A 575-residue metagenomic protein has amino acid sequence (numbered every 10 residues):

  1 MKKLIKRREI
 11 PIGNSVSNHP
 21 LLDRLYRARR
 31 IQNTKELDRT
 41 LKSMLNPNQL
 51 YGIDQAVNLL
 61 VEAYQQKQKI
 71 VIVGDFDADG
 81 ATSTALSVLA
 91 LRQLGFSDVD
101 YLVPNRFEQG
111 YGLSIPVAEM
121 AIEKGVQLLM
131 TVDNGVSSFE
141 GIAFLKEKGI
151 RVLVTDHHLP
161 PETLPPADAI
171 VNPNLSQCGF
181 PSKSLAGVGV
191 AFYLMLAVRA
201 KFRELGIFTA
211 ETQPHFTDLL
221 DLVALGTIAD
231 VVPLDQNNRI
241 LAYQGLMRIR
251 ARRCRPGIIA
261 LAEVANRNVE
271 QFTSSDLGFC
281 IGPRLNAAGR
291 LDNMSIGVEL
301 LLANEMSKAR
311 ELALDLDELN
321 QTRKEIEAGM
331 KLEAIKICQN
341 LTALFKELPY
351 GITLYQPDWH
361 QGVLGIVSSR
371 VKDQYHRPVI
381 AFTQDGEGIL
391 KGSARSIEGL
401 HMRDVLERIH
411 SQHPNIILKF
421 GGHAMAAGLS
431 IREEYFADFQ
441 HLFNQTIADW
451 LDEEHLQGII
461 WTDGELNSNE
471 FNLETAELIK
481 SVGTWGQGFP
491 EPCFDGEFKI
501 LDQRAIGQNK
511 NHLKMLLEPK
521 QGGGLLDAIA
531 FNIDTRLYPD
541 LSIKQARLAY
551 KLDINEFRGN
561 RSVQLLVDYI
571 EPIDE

Functional and structural regions predicted by a protein language model:
M1-K2, S481: Catalytic domains of riboflavin
K2, R7-L128, K148-G149, P166 (+4 more regions): Hydrophobic helix-and-loop "lid/oligomerization" segment in the mid-to-C-terminal part of catalytic domains
Q66, K308-L314, E318-T353, E387 (+1 more regions): Mid-to-C-terminal polyanion-binding domains and interfaces
E119-V188, F192-F208: Active-site cavity-forming subdomains of large catalytic enzyme subunits
S138-G141, G187-V190, L194, D221-A224 (+4 more regions): Internal, well-ordered alpha-helical segments in soluble enzyme and binding-protein domains
E140-F144, V367-R370, E474: A short acidic, amphipathic alpha-helical/loop segment
H157-H158, H360, H423, H512: Histidine-centered active-site/metal-ligand motif
G189, G365, S369, L548: Short alpha-helical basic/polar micro-motif
